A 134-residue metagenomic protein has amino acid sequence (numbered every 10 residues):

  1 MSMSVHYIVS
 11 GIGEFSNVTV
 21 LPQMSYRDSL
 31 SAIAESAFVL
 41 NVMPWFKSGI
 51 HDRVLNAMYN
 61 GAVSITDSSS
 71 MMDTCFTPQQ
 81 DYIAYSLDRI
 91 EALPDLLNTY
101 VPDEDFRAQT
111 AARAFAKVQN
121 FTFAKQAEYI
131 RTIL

Functional and structural regions predicted by a protein language model:
M1-L55, Y59, V63-P78: Nucleotide-sugar donor-binding catalytic core of glycosyltransferases
R53, L96, R113-A114: Short, hydrophobic/aromatic alpha-helical segments in well-folded domains
A57, Y82, A114: Hydrophobic, well-ordered secondary-structure elements that form the walls of internal hydrophobic environments
Q79-S86: A short acidic/histidine/glycine-rich donor-binding loop in glycosyltransferase catalytic cores
D88-F106: C-terminal "capping" alpha-helix adjacent to the active site of nucleotide-linked donor transferases in cell-envelope
P102-I133: A charged, aromatic-enriched C-terminal amphipathic alpha-helix characteristic of glycosyltransferases across folds
